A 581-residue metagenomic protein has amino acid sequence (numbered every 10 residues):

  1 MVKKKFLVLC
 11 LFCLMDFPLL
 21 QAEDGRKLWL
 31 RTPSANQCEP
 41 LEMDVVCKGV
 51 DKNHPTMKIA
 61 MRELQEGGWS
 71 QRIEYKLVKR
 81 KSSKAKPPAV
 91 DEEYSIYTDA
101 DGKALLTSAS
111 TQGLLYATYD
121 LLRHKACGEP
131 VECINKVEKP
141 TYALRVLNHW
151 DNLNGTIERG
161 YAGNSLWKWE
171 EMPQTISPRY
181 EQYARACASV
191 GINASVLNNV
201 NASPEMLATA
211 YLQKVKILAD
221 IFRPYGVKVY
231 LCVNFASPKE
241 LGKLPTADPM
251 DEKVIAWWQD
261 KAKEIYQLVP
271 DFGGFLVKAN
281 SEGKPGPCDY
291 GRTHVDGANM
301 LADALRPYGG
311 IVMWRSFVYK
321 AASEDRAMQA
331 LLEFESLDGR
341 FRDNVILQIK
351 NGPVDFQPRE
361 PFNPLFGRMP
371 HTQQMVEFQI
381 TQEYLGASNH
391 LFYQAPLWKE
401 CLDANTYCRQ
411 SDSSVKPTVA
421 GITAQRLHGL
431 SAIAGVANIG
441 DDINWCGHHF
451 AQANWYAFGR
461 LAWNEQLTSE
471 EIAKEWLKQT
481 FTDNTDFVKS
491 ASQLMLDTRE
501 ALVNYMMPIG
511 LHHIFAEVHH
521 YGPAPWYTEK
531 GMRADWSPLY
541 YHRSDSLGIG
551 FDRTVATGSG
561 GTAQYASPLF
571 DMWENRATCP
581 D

Functional and structural regions predicted by a protein language model:
M1-V2: N-terminal secretory signal peptides that target proteins for export/translocation
K5-M15: Sec-dependent N-terminal signal peptides
M15-Q21: C-terminal segment of classical bacterial N-terminal signal peptides
A22-D101, V131-C133: Acidic, contiguous N-terminal accessory segments
N36-H54, N164-W167, N198-N201, T578-D581: Acidic/histidine-rich, surface-exposed loop or edge segments in extracytoplasmic proteins
H54-P55, I59-E63, V90-S95, D99-Q259 (+3 more regions): Feature activates predominantly on carbohydrate-active enzymes
I73, E171, T209, K243-K474 (+4 more regions): Catalytic-core regions of glycoside hydrolase
I422-D581: C-terminal non-catalytic alpha-helical accessory regions
